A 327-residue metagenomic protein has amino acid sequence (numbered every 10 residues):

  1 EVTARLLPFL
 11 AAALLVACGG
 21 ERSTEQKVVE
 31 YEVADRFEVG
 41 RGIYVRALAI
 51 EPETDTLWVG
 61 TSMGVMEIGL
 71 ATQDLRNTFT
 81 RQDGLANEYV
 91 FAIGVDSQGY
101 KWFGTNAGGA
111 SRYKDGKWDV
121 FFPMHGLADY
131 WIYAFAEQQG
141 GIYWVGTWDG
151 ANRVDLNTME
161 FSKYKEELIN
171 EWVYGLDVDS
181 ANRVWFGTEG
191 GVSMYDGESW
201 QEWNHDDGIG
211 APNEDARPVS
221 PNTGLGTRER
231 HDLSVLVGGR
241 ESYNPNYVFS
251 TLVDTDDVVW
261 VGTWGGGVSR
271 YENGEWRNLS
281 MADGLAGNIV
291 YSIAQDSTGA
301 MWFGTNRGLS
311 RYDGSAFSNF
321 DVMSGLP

Functional and structural regions predicted by a protein language model:
E1-V2: Acidic, Ala/Val/Gly-enriched low-complexity intrinsically disordered segments
R5-A11, A17-P327: Carboxylate-rich, polar loop motifs that coordinate divalent cations or form catalytic acidic clusters
